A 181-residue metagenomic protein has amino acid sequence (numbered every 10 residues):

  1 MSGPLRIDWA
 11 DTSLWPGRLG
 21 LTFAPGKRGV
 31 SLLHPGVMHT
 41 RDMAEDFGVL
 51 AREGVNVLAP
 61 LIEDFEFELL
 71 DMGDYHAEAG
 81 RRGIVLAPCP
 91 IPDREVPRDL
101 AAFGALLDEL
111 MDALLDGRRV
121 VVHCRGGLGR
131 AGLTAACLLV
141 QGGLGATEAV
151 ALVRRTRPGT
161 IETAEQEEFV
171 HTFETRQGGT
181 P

Functional and structural regions predicted by a protein language model:
M1-V121, T134-P181: Cys-dependent protein tyrosine phosphatase-like superfamily
C124: Short cysteine clusters
G127: Conserved G/P- and acidic residue-centered "switch" motifs that form tight phosphate/ATP-binding loops in soluble
A131: Ser/Thr-glycine-rich phosphate-binding loops at phosphate-binding pockets of nucleotides, nucleotide cofactors
